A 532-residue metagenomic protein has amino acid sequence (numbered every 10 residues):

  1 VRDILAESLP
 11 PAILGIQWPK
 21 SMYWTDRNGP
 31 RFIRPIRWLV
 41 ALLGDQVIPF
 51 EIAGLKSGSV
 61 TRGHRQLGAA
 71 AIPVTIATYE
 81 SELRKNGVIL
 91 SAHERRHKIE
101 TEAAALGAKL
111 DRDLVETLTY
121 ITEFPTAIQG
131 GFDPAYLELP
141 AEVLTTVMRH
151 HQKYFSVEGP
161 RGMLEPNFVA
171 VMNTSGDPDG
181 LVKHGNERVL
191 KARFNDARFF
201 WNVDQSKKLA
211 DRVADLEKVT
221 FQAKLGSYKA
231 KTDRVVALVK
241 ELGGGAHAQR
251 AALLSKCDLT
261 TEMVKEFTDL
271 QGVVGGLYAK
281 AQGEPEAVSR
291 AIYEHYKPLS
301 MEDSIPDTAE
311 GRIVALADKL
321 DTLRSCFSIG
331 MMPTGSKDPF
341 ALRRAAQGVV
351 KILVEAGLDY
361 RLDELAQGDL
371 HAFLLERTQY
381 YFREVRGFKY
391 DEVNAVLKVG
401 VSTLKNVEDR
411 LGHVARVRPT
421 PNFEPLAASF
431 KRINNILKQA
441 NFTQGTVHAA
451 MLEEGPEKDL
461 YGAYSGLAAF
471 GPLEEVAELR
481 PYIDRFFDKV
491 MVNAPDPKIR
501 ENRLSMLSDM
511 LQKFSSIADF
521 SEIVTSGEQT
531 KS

Functional and structural regions predicted by a protein language model:
V1-S532: Amphipathic alpha-helical "coupling" segments that flank catalytic cores
